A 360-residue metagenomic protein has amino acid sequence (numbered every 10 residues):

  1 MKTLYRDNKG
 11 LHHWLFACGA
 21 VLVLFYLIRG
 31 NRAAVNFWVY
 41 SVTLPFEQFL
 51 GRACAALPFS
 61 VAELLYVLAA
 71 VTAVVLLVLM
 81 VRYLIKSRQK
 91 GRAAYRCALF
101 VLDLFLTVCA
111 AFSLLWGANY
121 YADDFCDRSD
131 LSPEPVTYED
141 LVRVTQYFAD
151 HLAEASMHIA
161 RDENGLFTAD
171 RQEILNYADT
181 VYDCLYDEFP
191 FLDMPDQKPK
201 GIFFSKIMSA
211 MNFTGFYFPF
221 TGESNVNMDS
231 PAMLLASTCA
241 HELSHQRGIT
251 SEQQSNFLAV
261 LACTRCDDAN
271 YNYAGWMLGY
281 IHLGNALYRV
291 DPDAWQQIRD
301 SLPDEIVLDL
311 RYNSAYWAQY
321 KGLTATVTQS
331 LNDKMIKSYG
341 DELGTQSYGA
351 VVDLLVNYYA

Functional and structural regions predicted by a protein language model:
T3-L15: N-terminal membrane topogenic signal
A20-R82: Membrane-embedded alpha-helical segments of integral membrane proteins
P58, L235-N256, V260-L261: Active-site recognition of the HExxH zinc-binding catalytic motif
V74-V78, R92-C126: Transmembrane alpha-helices and immediately adjacent membrane-cytoplasm interface residues in multi-pass integral
G117-D187: Membrane-interface segments at or immediately adjacent to transmembrane helices that form the boundary between
E139-R143, F148, T250-A294: Post-HExxH zinc-binding segment in Zn-dependent metallohydrolases
A160-M228, A232: Auxiliary, metal-adjacent structural segments of Zn-dependent hydrolase domains
E305-A360: Pan-zinc metallopeptidase signature
